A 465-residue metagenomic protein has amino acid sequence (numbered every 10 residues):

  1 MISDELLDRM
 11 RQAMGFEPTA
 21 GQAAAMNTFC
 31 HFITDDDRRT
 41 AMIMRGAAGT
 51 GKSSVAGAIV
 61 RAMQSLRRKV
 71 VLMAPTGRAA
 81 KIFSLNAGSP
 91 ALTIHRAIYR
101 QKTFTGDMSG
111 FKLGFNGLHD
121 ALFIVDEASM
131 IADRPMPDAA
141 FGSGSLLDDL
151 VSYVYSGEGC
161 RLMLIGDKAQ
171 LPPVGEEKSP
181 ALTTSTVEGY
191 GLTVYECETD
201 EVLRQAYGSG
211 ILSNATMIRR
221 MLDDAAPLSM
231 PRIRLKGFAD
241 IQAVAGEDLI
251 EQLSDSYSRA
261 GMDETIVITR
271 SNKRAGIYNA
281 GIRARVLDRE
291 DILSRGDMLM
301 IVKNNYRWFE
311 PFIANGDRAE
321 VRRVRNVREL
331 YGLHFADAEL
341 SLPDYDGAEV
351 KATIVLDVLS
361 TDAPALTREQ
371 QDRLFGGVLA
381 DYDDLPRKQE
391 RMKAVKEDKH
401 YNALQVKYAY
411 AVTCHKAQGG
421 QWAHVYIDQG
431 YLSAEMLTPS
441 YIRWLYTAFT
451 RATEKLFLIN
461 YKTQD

Functional and structural regions predicted by a protein language model:
I2-F16, R45: Conserved adenine-nucleotide phosphate-binding loops and their immediately adjacent elements
S3-L6, A25, F29-C30, D37 (+3 more regions): Conserved helicase motor core of P-loop NTPases
M10-T28: N-terminal pre-Walker A segment at the start of P-loop NTPase domains
P18, L72, V267: Conserved SAM-binding loop
Q22, T76, S271, G419: Short, conserved phosphate/pyrophosphate- and ester-handling motifs at nucleotide-, phospho-/glycolipid
M26-N27, H31, D36-R234: ASCE P-loop NTPase helicase motor core
G88, I282-R285, I442-Y446: Short, solvent-exposed amphipathic alpha-helical segments in soluble enzyme and RNA/protein-processing domains
F335-D465: C-terminal accessory regions
